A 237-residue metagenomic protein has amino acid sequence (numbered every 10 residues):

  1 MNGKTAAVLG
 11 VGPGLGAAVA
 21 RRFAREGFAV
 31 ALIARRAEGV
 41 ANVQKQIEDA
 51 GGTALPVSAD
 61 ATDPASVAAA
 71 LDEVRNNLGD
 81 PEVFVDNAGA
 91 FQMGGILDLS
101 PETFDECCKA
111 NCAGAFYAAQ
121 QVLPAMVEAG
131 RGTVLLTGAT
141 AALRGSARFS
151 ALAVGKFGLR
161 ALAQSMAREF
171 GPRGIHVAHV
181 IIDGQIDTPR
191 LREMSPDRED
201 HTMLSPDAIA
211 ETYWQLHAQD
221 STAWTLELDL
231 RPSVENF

Functional and structural regions predicted by a protein language model:
G12-G14: Conserved glycine-rich cofactor-binding loop
F28-N42: Conserved glycine-rich Rossmann-like NAD(P)H-binding loop of the short-chain dehydrogenase/reductase
A37-E38, S58-A69, P101: The beta1-alpha1 cofactor-binding region of Rossmann-like NAD(H)/NADP(H)-dependent oxidoreductases
G95-I96, T103-C108: Substrate-binding pocket helix/loop in short-chain dehydrogenase/reductase
A119-Q120, Q164: A short, exposed helix-loop element centered on a Lys and neighboring polar residues
T133-G158, Q164, R168-G171: Catalytic loop of short-chain dehydrogenase/reductase
P172-G184, D197-F237: C-terminal helical subdomain
